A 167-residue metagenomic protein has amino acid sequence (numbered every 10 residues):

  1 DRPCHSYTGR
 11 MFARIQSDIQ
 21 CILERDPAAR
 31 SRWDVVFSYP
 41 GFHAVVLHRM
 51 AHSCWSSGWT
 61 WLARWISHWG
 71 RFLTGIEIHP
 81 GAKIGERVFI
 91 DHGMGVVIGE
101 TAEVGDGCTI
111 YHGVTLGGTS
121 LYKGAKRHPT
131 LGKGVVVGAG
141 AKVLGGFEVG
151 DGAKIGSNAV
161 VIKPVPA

Functional and structural regions predicted by a protein language model:
D1-T74: Terminal amphipathic alpha-helical/low-complexity segments used for targeting or macromolecular assembly
T74, H79-P80, G85-E86, D91-E100 (+10 more regions): Left-handed beta-helix
K123: Glycine-rich phosphate/ribose-binding loops and adjacent secondary-structure elements that form binding surfaces
